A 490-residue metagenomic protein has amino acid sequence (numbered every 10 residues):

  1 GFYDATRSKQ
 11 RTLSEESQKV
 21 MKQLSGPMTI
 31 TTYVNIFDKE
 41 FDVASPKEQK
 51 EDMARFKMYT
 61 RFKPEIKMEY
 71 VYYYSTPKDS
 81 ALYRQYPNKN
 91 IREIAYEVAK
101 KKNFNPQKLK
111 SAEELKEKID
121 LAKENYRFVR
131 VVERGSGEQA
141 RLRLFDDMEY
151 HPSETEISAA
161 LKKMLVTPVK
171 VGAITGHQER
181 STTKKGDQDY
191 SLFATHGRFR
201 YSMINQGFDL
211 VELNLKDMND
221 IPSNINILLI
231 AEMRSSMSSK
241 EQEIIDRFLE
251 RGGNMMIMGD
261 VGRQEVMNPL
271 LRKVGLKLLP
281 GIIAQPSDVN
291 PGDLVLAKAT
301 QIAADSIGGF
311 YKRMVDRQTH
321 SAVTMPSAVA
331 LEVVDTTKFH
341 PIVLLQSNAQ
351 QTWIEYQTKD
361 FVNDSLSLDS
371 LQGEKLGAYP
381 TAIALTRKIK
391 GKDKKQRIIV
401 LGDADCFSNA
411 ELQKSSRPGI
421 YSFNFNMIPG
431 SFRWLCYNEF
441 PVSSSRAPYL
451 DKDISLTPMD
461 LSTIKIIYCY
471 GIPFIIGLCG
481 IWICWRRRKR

Functional and structural regions predicted by a protein language model:
G1-A160, T167-P168, I174-M218, E232-M233 (+1 more regions): Juxtamembrane extramembrane loops of integral membrane proteins
G1-T29, E154-K170, Q178, K277 (+1 more regions): Extracellular ligand-binding/catalytic regions of CAZymes and related secreted enzymes and adhesion modules
F41-D42, K78-R84, T183, I221-I225 (+3 more regions): Short, solvent-exposed polar/charged micro-motifs at secondary-structure junctions
T76-K78, D217, A303-D305, S444-D451: A general structural signal for short secondary-structure boundary/capping elements
Q85-P87, I225-S236, D460-I467: Short, electropositive alpha-helical surface patch
S191-N438: Acidic, S/T/G-rich, low-cysteine, solvent-exposed domains in lumenal/extracellular/periplasmic regions of secretory
